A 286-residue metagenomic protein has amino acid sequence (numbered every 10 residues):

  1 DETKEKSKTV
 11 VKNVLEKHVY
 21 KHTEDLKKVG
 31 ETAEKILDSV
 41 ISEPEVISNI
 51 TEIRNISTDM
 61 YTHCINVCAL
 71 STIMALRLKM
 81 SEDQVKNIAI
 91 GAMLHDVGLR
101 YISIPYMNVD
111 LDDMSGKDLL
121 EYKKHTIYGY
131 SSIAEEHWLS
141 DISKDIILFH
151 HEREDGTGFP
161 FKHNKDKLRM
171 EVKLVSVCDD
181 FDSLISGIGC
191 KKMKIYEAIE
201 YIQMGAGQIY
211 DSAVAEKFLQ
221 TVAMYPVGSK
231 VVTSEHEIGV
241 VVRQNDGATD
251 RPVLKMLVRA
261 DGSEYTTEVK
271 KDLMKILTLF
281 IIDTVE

Functional and structural regions predicted by a protein language model:
D1-D59, L257-G262, T266-E286: Non-catalytic interface/linker regions that flank or bridge core catalytic/transmembrane domains
T3, S7, V29, M60-H63 (+3 more regions): Amphipathic alpha-helix face/heptad-repeat signature
Y20, I41, N55-T58, L76-M80 (+4 more regions): Residues in soluble alpha-helical coiled-coils and helical-bundle/repeat scaffolds
E31-N49, Y61, N66-A69, L94-I104 (+1 more regions): A short mid-domain helix/strand-loop element embedded in enzyme catalytic domains that forms or borders the active-site
S57-I88, Y128, N164-K165: Alpha-helical phosphate/pyrophosphate-handling elements in metalloenzyme active cores
V67, I88-Y101, M114-S131, E135-A215 (+3 more regions): Alpha-helical scaffolding flanking metal-ion-dependent phosphate/phosphodiester catalytic sites
Y106-S115: Post-HEXXH active-site segment of zinc metalloproteases
K167, D182, Y210-E286: Metal-dependent nucleotide-binding catalytic modules
